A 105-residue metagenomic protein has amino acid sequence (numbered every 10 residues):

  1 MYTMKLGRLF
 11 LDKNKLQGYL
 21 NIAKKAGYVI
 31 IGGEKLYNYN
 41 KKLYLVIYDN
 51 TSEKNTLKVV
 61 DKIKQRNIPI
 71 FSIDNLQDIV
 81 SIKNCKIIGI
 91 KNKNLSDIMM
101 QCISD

Functional and structural regions predicted by a protein language model:
M1-F10: N-terminal amphipathic/basic-hydrophobic helices that include classical n-h-c signal peptides and signal-anchor
K15-L45: N-terminal first-folded block
Y28, Y44-L45, P69-F71, K86-I87: Structural motif
I30-Y37, N55-V80, I103: Positively charged, polar, low-complexity stretches
Y48-T51, K91: Structural motif
L76-D105: C-terminal structural segments of small proteins and small subunits
